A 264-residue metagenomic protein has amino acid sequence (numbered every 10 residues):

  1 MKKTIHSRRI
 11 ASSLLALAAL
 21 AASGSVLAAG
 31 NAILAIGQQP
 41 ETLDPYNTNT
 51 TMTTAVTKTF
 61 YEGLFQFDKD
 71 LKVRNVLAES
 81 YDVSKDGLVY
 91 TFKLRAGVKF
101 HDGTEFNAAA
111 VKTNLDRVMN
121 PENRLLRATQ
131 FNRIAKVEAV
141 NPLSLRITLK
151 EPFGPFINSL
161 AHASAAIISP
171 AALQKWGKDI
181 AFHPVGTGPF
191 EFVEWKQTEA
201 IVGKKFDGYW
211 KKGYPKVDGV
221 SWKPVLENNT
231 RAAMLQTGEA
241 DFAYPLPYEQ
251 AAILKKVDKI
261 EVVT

Functional and structural regions predicted by a protein language model:
S23-G24: N-terminal signal peptide c-region/cleavage motif recognized by signal peptidases
G30, F131, A252-T264: Ligand-binding "clamshell"
A32, R95, V111, L143-L145 (+3 more regions): Alpha-to-beta junction loops
A35-K85, T113-D116, V185: N-terminal lobe/hinge region of extracytoplasmic solute-binding protein
E79-R124, R146, M234: Aromatic- and charge-enriched surface segment that lines or borders ligand/interaction sites
A128-A172: Surface-exposed binding/hinge segments that line and control ligand-binding clefts or catalytic entry sites
A161-P215, G219-S221: Gly/Pro-rich hinge or "lid" segments in bacterial periplasmic/extracellular proteins
D207-I253: Ligand-site clamp/hinge motif
